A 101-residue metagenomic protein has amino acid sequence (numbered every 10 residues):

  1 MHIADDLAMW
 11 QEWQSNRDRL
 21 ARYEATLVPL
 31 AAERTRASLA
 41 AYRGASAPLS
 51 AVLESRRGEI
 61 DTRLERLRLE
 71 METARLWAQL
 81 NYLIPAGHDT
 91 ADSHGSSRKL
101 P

Functional and structural regions predicted by a protein language model:
M1-E65, E72-L83: Amphipathic alpha-helical coiled-coil segments
N81-P101: Terminal intrinsically disordered/low-complexity segments used for targeting and assembly
